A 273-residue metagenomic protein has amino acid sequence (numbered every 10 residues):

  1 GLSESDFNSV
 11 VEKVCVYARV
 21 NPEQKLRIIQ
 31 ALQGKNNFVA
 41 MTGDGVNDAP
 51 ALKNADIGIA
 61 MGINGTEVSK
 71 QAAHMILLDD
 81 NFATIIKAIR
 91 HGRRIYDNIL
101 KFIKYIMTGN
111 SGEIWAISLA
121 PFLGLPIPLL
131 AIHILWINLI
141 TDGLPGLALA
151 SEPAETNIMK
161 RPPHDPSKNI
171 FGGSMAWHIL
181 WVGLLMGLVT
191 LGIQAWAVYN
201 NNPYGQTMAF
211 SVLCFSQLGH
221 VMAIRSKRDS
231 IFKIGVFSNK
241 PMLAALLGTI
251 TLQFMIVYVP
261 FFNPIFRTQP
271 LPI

Functional and structural regions predicted by a protein language model:
G1-M41, A55, A60-D229: Membrane-embedded transport module
L52: Basic, alpha-helical nucleic-acid-binding regions used in initiation and control of genome expression
M186-I193, G248-P264: Hydrophobic alpha-helical transmembrane segments in multi-pass integral membrane proteins
V198-N201, S230-F232, F261-Q269: Membrane-interface helix termini and inter-helical loops of multi-pass transporters
K233-L243: Cytoplasmic-side transmembrane-helix entry/capping segments in multi-pass membrane proteins
L271-I273: Small-residue-rich transmembrane alpha-helices that serve as helix-helix interface/gating elements in multipass
